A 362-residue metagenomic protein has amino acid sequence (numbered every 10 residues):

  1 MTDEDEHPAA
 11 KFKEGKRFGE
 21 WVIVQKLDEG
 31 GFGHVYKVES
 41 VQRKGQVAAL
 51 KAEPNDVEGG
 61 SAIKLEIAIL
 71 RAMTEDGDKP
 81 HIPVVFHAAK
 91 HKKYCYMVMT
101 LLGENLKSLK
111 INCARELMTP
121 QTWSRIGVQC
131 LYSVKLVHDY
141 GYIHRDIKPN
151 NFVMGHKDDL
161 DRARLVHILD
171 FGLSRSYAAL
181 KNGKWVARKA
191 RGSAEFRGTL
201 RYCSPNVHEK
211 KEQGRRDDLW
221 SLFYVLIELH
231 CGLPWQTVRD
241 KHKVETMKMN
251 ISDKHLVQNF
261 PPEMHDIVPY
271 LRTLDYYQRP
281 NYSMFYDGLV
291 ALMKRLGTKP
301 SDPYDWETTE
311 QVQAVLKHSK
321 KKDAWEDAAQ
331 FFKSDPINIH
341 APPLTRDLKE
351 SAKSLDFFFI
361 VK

Functional and structural regions predicted by a protein language model:
M1-K16, V24-Q25: Juxta-kinase regulatory segment immediately upstream of eukaryotic protein kinase catalytic domains
H34: Conserved N-lobe ATP-binding subsite of Hanks-type protein kinase domains, especially the beta3 VAIK lysine
S40-L65: ATP-binding glycine-rich loop module of kinase domains
V84-C95: Short beta-strand micro-motifs within the conserved protein kinase catalytic domain, predominantly in the N-lobe
L102-N112: Structural motif in protein kinase domains
I126-G127: Activation segment signature within eukaryotic-like protein kinase domains
H138-H156, L160: Catalytic-loop of the protein kinase fold
V153-R197: Activation segment/activation loop of eukaryotic-type protein kinase catalytic domains
